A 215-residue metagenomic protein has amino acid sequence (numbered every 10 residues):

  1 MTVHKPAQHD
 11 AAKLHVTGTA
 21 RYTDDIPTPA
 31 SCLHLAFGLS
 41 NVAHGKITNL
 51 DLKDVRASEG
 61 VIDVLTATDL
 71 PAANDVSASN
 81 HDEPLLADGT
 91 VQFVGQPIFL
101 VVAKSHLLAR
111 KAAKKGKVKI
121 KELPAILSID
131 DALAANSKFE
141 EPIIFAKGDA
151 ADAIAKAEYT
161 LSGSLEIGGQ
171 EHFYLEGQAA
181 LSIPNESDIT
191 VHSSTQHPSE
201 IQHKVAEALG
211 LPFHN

Functional and structural regions predicted by a protein language model:
M1-N215: Structural alpha/beta core scaffold segments of enzyme domains
